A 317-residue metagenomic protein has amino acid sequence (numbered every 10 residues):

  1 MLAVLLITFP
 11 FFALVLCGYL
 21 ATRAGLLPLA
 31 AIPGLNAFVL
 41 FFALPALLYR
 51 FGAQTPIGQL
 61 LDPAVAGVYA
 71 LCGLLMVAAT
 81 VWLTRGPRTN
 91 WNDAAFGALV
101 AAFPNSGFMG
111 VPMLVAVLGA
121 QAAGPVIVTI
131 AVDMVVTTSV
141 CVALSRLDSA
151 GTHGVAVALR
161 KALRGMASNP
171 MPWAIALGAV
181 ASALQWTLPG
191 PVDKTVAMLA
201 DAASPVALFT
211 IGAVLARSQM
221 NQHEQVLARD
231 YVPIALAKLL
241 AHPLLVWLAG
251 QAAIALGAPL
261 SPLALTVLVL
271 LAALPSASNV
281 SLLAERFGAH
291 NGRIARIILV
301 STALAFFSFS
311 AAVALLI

Functional and structural regions predicted by a protein language model:
M1-I317: Alpha-helical transmembrane segments of multi-pass small-molecule/ion transporters
